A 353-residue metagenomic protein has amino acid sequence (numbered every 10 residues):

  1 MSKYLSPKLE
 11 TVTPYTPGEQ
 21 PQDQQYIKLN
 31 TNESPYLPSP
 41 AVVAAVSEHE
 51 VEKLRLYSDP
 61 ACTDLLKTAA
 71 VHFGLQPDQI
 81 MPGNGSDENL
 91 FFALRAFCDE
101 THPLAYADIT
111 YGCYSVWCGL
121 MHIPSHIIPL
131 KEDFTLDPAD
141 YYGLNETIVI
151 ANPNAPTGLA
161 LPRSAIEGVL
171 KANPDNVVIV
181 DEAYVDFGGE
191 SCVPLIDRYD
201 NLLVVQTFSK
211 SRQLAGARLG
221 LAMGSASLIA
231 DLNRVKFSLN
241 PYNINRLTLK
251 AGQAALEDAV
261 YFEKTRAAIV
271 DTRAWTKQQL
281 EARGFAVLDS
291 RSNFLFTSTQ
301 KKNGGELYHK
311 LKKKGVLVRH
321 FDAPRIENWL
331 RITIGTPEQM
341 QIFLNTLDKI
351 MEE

Functional and structural regions predicted by a protein language model:
M1-L56, V71, G143-L144: N-terminal "arm"/small-domain region of PLP-dependent enzymes with the aminotransferase-like
D64-P103, M121, K301: Phosphate-binding glycine-rich loop
A96-A151: PLP-dependent aminotransferase-like
L130-D186: Active-site phosphate-binding strand-loop segment of PLP-dependent enzymes
S164, K310-K314, R319, A323-E353: PLP-dependent enzyme catalytic core of the Aspartate aminotransferase-like
N201-E281, F285-L288: PLP-dependent aminotransferase class I/II
V270, A282-K314, L330: Conserved PLP-binding catalytic core of the aspartate aminotransferase-like
